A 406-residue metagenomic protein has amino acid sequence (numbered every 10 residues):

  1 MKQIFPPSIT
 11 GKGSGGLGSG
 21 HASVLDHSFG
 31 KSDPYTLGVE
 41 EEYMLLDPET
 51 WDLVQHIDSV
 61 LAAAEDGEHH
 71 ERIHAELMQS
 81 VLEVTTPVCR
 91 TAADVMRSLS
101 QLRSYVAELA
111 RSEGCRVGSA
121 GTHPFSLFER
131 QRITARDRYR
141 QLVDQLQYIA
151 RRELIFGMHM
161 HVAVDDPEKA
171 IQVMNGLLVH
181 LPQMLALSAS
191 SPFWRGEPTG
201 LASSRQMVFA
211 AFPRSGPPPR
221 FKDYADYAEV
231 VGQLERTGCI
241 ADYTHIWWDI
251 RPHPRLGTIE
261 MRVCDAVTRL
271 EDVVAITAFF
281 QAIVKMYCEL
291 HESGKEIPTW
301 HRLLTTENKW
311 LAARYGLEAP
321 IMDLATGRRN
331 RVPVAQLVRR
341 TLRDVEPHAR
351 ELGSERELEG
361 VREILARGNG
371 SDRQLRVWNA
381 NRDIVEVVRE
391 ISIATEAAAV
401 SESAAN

Functional and structural regions predicted by a protein language model:
K2-P6, G18-E113, L142, F209-N406: C-terminal accessory/tail domains of diverse enzymes
G11-G13: Glycine-biased, low-complexity coil/linker segments
L99, R136-V143, V164-L185, T268-Q281: Helical (often loop-to-helix) elements that flank the catalytic cores of nucleotide-handling enzymes
G114-Q131, W194-T199: Short, glycine/charge-rich beta-strand/loop segments that flank catalytic centers and engage negatively charged groups
F128-R140, T199-S215, N308: Short, low-order "capping/linker" segments at domain edges
R136-F156, R220: Acidic, His- and aromatic-enriched active-site or binding-groove loops in soluble protein domains that engage sugars
M160: An acidic/histidine-cluster motif and surrounding catalytic segment that typifies divalent-metal-assisted enzyme active
D166, M174-F221: An exposed, glycine/acidic-rich loop-and-rim segment of catalytic or binding clefts
